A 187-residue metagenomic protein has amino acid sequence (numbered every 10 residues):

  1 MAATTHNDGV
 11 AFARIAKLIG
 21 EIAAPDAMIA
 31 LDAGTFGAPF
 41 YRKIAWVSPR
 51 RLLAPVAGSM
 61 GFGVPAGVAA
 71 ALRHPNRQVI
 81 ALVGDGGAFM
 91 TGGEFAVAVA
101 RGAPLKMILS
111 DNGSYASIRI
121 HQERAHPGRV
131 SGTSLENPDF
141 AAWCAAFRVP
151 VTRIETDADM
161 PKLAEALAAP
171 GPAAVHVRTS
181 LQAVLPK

Functional and structural regions predicted by a protein language model:
M1-A70: Active-site diphosphate/adenylate-binding microenvironment
A24-A27, V47-R50, H74-V79, G92 (+2 more regions): Short coil/turn connectors at secondary-structure junctions
G37-A38, S59-G61, A88-F89, G113-S117 (+1 more regions): Short gly/pro/ser/thr-enriched loop/turn and capping motifs at secondary-structure boundaries
P39-A45, P65, G92-F95, S117-Q122 (+1 more regions): Short acidic, glycine/serine/threonine-rich loops at helix termini
N76-L135: Conserved thiamine diphosphate
Q122-L163: Conserved thiamine diphosphate
D157-K187: Glycine/aspartate-rich loop-and-adjacent alpha/beta segment that forms the canonical ThDP
